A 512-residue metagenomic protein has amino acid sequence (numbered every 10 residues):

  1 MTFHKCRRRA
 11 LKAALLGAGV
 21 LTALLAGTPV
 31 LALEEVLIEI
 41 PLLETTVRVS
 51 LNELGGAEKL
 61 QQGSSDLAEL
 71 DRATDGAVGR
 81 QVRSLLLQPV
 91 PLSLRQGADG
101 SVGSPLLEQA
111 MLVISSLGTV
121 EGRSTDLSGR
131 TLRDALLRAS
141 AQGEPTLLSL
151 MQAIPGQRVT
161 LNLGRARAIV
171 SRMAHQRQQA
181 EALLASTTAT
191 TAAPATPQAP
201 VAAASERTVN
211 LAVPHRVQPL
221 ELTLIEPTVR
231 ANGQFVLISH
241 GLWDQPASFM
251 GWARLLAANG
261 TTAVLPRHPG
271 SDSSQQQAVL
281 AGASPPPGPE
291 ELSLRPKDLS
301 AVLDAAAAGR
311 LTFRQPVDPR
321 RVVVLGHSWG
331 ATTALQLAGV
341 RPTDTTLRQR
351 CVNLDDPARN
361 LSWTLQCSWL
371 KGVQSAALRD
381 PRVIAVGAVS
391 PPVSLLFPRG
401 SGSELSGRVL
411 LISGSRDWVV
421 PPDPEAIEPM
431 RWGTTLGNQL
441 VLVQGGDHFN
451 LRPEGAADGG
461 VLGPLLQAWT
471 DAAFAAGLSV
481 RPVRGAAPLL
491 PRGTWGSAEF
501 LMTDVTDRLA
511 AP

Functional and structural regions predicted by a protein language model:
P41, T45-A192: Mature extracellular/secreted ectodomains of secretory-pathway proteins
E181-A231: N-terminal cap/lid segment of alpha/beta-hydrolase-fold proteins
N232-G241: Short beta-strand element of the alpha/beta-hydrolase
G241, G326-A334: Gly/Ala-rich beta-loop-alpha elbow adjacent to hydrolase catalytic centers
W243, A247-M250, R267-S293: Cap/lid segment of the alpha/beta-hydrolase catalytic domain
P285-R314, Q336, R348-A358: Alpha/beta-hydrolase active-site loop
L405, L411-S413: Short beta-strand/loop motif that positions the catalytic acidic residue of the alpha/beta-hydrolase fold
G407, P421-R431: Short alpha-helix in the alpha/beta-hydrolase fold that links the catalytic acid
